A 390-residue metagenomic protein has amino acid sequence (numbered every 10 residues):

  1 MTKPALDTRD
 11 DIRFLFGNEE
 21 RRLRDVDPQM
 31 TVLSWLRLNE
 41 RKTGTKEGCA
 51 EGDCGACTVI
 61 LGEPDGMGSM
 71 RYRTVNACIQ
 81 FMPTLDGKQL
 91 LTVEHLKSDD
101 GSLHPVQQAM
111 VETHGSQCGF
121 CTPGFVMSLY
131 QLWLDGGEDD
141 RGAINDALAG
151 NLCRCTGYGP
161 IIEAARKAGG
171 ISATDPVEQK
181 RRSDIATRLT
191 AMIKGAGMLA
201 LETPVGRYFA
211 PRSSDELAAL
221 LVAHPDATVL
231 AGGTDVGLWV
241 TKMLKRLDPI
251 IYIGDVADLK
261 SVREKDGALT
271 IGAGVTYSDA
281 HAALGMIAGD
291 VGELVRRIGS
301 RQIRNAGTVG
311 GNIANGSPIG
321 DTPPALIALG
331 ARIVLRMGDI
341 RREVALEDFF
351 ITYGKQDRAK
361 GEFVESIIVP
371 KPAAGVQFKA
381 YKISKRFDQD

Functional and structural regions predicted by a protein language model:
T8-I12: Short structural boundary motif marking the start of a folded domain
N18-Q29: Short, contiguous acidic and Ser/Thr-rich linear segments
E20, I60-P64, R73-A77, P105-V111 (+4 more regions): C-terminal structural segment of proteins
D27-V59: A basic, amphipathic helix-loop patch mediating RNA/tRNA/ribosome contacts
L36-K42, S102-L103, D135-E138: Short Cys/His-rich Zn2+-coordinating modules
L61-T92: S4-like RNA-binding module at protein N-termini
